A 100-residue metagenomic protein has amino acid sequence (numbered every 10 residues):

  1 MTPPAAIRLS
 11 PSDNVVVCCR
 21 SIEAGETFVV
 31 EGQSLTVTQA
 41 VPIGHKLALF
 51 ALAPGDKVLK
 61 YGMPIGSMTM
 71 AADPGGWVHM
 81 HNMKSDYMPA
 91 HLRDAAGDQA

Functional and structural regions predicted by a protein language model:
M1-A100: N-terminal small-residue-enriched
